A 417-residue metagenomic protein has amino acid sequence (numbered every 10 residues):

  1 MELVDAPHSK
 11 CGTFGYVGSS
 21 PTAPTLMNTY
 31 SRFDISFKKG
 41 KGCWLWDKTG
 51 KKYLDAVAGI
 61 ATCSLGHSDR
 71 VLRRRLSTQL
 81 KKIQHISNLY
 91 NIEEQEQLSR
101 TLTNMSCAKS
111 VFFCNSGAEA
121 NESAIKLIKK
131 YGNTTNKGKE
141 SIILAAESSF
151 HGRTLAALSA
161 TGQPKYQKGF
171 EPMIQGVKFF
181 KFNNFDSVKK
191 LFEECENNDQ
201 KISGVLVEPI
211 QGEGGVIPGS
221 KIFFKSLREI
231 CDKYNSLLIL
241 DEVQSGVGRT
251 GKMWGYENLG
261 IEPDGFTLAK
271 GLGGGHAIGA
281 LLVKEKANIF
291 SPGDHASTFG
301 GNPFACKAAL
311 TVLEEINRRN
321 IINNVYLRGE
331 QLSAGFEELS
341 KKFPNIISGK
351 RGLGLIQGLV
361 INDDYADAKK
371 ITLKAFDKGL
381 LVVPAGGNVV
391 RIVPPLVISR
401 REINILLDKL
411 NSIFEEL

Functional and structural regions predicted by a protein language model:
M1-L3, G15-P21: Short, positively charged low-complexity motifs
P21-L417: Conserved N-terminal phosphate-binding loop of PLP-dependent enzymes in the Aspartate aminotransferase
